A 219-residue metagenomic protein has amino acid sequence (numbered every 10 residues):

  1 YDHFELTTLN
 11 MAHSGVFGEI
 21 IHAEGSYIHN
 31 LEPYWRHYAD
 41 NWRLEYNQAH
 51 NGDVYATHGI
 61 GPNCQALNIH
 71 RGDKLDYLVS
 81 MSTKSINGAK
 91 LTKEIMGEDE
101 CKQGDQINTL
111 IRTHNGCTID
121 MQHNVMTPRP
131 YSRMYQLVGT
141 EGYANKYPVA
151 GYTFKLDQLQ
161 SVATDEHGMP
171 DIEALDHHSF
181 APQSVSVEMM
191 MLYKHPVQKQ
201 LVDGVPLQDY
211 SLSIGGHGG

Functional and structural regions predicted by a protein language model:
Y1-C101: Predominantly a Rossmann-like dinucleotide-binding segment in NAD(P)-dependent oxidoreductases
L31-Y34, T127-P130, N145: Short glycine/serine/proline-enriched coil/turn segments at secondary-structure junctions
N47-D53, M96-G97, H123-N124, Q208-H217: Active-site rim elements
C64, P130-V138, Y143-P148, K155-G219: C-terminal helical cap and adjacent loop that interface with cofactors, partners, or active-site loops
G97-D99, N108, C117: Interdomain hinge/lid region at the active-site interface of Rossmann-like NAD(P)-dependent oxidoreductases
G104, T109-N115, L137-G139: Active-site beta-strand termini and strand-to-loop segments that position acidic
D105-I107, H123, R133: Residue-level marker for the onset of beta-strands and adjacent loop->beta junctions in well-ordered domains
T118-D120, Y143: Short, mixed charged/polar active-site loops that provide acid/base catalysis or chelate metal/phosphate cofactors
